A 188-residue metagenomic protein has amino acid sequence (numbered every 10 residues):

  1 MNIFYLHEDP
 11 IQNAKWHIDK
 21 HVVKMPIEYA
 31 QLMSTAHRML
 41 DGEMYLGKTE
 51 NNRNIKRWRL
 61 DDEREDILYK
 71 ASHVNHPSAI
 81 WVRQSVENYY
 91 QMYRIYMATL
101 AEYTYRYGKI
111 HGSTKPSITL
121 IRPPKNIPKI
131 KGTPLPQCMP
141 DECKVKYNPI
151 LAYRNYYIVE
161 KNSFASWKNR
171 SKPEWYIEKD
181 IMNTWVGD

Functional and structural regions predicted by a protein language model:
M1-N75, A79-D188: Sequence termini and other peripheral, non-core segments
